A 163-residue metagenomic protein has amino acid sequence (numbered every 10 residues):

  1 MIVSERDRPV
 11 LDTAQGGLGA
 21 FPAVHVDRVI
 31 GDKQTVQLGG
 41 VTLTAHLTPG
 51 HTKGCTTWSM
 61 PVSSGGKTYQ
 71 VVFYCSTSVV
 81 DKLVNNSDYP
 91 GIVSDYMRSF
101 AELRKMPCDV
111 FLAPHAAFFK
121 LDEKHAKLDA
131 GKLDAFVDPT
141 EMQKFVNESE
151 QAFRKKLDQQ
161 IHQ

Functional and structural regions predicted by a protein language model:
M1-T35, V137, F145: Active-site HxH/HxHxD metal-binding segment of metal-dependent hydrolases
A14, I92, Y96, F145-F153: Generic hydrophobic, helix-prone segments enriched in Leu/Val/Ile
H25-V26, T35-Q37, T42-K144: Metallo-beta-lactamase
D134-Q163: C-terminal regulatory/interaction regions
